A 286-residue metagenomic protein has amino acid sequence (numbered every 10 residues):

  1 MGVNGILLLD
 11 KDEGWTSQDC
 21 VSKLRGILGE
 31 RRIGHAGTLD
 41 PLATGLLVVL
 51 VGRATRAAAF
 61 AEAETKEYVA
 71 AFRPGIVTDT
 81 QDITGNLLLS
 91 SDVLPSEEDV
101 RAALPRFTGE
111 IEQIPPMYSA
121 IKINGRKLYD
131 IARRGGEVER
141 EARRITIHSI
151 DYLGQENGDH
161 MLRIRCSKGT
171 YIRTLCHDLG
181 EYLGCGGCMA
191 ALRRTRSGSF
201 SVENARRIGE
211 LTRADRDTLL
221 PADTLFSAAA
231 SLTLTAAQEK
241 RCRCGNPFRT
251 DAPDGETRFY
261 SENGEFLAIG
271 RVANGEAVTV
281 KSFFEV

Functional and structural regions predicted by a protein language model:
M1-D12, Q18-H35, L39, A43 (+3 more regions): Accessory RNA 3′-end/elbow-binding domains used by RNA modification enzymes
L24-E30, V48, E137-G169, R173-G184: The conserved catalytic core of RNA pseudouridine synthases
E30-A36, E110-M117: Active-site phosphate-binding and catalytic loops of NTP-dependent enzymes
R32-E62, D130: Glycine/acidic-rich beta-strand-loop module
A59-P74, V138-Y152: Structural signature of FAD isoalloxazine-binding scaffolds in flavoprotein oxidoreductases
F60-Q113: Acidic, low-complexity central loop/insert segments
S119, I123-A142, I147-H148: Extended alpha-helical targeting/anchoring segments, especially N-terminal organellar/secretory targeting helices
A120, K127, A132, D159-E203: Pseudouridine synthase
